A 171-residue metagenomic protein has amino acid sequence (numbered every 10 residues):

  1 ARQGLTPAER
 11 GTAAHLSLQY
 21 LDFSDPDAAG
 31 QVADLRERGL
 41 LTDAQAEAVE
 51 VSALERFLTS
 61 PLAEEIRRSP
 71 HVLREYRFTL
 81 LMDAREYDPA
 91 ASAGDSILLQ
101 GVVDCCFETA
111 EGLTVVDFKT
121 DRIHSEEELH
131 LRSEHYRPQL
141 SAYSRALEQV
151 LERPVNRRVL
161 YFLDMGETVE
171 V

Functional and structural regions predicted by a protein language model:
A1-V171: Structural signature of nuclease core domains in nucleic-acid processing machines
